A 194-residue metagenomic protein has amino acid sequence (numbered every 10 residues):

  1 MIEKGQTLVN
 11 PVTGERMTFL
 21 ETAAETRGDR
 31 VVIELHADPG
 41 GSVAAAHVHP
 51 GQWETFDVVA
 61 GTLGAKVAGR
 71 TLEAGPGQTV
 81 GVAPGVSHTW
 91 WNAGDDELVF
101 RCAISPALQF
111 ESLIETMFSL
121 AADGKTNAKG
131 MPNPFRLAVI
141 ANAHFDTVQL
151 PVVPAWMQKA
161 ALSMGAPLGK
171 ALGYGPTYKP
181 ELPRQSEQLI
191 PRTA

Functional and structural regions predicted by a protein language model:
M1-R30, G41-A46, P50-Q52, T62-A194: Jelly-roll (double-stranded beta-helix
V31-H36: Short, well-ordered beta-strand segments enriched in hydrophobic/aromatic residues
F56: Structured binding elements
